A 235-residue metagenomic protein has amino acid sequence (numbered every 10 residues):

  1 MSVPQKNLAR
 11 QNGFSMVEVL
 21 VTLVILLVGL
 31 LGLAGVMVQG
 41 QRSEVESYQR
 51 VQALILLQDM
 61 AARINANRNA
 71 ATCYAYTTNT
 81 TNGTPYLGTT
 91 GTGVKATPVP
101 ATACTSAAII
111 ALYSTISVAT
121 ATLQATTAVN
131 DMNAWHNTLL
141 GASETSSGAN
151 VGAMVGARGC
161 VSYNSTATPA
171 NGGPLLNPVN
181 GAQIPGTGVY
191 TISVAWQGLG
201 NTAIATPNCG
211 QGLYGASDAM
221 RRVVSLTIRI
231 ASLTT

Functional and structural regions predicted by a protein language model:
S2-Q58, N67-R68: Aliphatic-rich helix starts adjacent to a transmembrane/signal segment
V21, V45, I55-T235: Flexible, low-complexity segments enriched in proline/glycine/serine and punctuated by aromatic residues
